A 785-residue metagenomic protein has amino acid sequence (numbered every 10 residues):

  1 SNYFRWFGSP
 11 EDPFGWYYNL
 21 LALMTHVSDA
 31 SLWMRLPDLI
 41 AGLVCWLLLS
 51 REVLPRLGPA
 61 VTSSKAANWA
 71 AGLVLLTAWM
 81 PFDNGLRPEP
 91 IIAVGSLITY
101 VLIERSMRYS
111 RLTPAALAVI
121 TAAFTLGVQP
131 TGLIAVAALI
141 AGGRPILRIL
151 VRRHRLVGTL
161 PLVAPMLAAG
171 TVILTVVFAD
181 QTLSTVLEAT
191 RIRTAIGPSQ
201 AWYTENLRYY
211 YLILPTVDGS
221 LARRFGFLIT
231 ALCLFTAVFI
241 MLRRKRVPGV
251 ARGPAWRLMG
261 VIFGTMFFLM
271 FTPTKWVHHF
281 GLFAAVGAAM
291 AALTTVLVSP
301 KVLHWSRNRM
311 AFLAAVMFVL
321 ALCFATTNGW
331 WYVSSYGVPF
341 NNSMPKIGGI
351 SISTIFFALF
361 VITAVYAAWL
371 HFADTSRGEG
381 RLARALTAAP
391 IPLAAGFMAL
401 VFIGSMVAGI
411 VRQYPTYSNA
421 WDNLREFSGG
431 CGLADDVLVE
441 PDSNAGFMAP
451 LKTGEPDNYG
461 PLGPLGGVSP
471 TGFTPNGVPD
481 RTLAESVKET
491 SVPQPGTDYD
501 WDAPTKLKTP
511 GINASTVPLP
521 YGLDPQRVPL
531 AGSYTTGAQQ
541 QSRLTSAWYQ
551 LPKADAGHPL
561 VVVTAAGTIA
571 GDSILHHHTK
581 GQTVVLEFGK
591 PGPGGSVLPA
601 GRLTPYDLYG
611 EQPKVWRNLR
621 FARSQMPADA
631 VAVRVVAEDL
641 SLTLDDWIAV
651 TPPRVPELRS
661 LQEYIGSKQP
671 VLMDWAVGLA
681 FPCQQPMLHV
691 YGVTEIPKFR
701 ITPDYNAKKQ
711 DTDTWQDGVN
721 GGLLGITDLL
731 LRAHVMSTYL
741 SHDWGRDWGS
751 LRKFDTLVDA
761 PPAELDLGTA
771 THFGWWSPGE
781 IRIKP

Functional and structural regions predicted by a protein language model:
R5-W46, T125: Short hydrophobic/aromatic helix or loop-helix immediately within or flanking a transmembrane segment in polytopic
G15-D29, P198-A222, Y336-G348: Juxtamembrane membrane-water interface segments that cap and precede transmembrane helices
V53-T77: Transmembrane-helix signature of polytopic, membrane-embedded enzymes that assemble or transfer cell-envelope glycans
P81-I92: Short acidic/glycine- and proline-prone juxtamembrane loop motifs at membrane-interface regions of multi-pass membrane
I92-Y109: Specific aromatic-rich, kink-prone transmembrane helix
Y100-L102, P114-P130, I134-A141, T265-M270: Membrane-interface alpha helices of multi-pass inner-membrane proteins
R105, Y109, I134-A168: Perimembrane helix-loop-helix junctions
R307-V478: Transmembrane helical bundles and short interhelical boundary loops of multi-pass, membrane-embedded
